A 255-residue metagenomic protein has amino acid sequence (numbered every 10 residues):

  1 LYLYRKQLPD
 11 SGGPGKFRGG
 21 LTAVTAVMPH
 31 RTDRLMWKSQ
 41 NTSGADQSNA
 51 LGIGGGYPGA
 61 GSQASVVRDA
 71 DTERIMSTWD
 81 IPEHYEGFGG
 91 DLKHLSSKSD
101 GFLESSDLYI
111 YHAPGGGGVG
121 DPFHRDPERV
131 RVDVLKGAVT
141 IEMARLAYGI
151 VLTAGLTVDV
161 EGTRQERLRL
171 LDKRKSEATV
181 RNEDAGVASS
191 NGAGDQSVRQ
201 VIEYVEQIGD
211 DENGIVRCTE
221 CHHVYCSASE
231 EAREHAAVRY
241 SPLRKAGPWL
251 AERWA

Functional and structural regions predicted by a protein language model:
L1-G186: Glycine/proline-enriched, intrinsically flexible loops and inter-domain linkers
A26-M28, E252-A255: Short, solvent-exposed linear motifs at loop/edge-of-secondary-structure regions
G186-A193, A255: C-terminal functional regions that serve as terminal interaction/effector modules
A193-V201: Short, intrinsically disordered terminal segments enriched in charged and Pro/Gly residues
Q200-I215, A246-R253: Short, flexible, mixed-charge glycine/proline-rich loop motifs that serve as phosphate/nucleic-acid-contacting
C218-C221: Short cysteine-rich clusters marking metal-coordination/redox-active sites
H223-R253: Short recognition patches in nucleic-acid-associated and regulatory proteins
